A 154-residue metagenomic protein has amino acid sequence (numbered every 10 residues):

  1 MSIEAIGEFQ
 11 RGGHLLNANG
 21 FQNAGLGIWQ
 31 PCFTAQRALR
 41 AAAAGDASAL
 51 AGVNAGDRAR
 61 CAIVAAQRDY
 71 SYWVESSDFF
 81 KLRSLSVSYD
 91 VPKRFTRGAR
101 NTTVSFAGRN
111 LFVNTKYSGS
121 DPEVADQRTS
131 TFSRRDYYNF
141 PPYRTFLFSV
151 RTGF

Functional and structural regions predicted by a protein language model:
M1, L82-V87, R144-F148: Hydrophobic, lipid-facing positions within transmembrane beta-strands of outer-membrane proteins
M1-A5, F95: Repeated loop/turn-to-beta-strand initiation elements of outer-membrane beta-barrel proteins
E4-A5, G13-L15, T115: Short helix/loop capping segments that flank catalytic or ligand/cofactor-binding pockets
A5, V104-F106, V150: Membrane-embedded beta-strand positions of outer-membrane beta-barrel proteins
I6, S88-P92, R151-G153: Transmembrane beta-barrel domains of outer membrane proteins
E8-Q10, L111-V113, G153: Short, glycine-/Ser/Thr-/acidic-enriched flexible segments
Q10-T103, G108-R109: Extracytoplasmic gating/loop element in the C-terminal half of outer-membrane beta-barrel translocons and assembly
P31, A38-L50, A65-Q67, N114-F154: C-terminal beta-signal and terminal closure region of outer-membrane beta-barrel proteins
